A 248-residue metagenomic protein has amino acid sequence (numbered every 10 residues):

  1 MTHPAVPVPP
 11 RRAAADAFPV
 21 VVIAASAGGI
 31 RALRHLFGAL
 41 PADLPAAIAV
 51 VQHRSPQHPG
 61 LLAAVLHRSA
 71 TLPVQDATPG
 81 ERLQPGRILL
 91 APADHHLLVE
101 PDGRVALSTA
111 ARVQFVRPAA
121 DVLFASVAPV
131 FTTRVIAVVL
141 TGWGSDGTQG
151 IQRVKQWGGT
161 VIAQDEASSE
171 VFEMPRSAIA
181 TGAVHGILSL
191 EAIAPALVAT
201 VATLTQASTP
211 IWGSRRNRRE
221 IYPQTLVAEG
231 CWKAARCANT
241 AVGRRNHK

Functional and structural regions predicted by a protein language model:
M1-K248: Conserved acid/base catalytic micro-environments in cytosolic active-site loops
